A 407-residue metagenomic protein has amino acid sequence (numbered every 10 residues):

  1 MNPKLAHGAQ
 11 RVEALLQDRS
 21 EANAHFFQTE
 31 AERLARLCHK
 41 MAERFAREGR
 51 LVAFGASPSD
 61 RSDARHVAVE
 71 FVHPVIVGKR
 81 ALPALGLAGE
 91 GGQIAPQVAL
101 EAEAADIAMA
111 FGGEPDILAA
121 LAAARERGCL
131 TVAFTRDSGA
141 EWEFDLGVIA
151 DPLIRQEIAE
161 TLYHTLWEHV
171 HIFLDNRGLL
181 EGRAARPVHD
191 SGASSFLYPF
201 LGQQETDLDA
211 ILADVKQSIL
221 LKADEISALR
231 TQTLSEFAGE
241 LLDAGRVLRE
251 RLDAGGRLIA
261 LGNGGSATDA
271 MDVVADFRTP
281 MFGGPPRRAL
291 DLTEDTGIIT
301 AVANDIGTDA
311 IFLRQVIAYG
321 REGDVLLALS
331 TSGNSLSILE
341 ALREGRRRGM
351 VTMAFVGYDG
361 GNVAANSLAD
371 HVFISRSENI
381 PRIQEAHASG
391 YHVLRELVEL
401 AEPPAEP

Functional and structural regions predicted by a protein language model:
M1-H25, G182-T233: Cofactor-/ligand-binding subdomain signature composed of acidic, glycine-rich, tryptophan-containing flexible loops
A22, G49-R50, A104-I107, A254-R257 (+1 more regions): Short, surface-exposed connector motifs at secondary-structure boundaries
T29-R47, L234-A254: A short, well-structured juxtamembrane/interface segment
E48-S59, R257-L261: Short glycine-rich phosphate-binding loop at a beta-alpha junction
A56-L179, S266-E406: Glycine-rich phosphate-binding loops that contact phosphosugars or nucleotide phosphates
A244, G265-S266: N-terminal, charged amphipathic alpha-helical interaction modules
L248, A260, A267-D269: N-terminal amphipathic, basic helical "cap/leader" segment at the start of enzyme domains
